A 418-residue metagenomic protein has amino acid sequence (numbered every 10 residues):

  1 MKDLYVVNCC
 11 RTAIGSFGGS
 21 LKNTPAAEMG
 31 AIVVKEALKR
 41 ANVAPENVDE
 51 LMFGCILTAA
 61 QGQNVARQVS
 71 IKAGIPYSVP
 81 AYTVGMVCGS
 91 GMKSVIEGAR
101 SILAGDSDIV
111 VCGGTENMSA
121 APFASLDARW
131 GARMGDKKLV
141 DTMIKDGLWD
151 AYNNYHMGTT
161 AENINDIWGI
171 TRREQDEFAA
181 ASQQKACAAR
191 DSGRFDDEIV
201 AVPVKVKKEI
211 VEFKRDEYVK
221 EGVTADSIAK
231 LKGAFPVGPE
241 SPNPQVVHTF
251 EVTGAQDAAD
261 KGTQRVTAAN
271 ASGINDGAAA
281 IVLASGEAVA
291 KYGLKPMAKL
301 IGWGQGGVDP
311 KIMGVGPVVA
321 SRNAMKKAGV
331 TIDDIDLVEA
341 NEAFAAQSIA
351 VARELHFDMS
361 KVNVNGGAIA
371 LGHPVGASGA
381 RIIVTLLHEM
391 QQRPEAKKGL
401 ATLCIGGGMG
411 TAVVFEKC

Functional and structural regions predicted by a protein language model:
M1-Q61, V65-A73, Y77-P80, T160-R172 (+4 more regions): Conserved active-site "lid/cap" helical segment
C10-T12, K22-I32, R40, E174-G286 (+3 more regions): N-terminal extracellular/periplasmic Venus flytrap/periplasmic-binding protein-like
T12-L38, L57-A59, Y82-A99, S119 (+8 more regions): Active-site pocket-shaping loop/turn-to-helix segments
T24, C55-V110, Y152-T159, G222 (+4 more regions): Conserved catalytic cysteine-centered active-site region of acyl-thioester-dependent Claisen-condensing enzymes
E46-G54, P80-G85, V110-T115, D176-A181 (+5 more regions): Beta-strand segments within the central parallel beta-sheet cores of soluble alpha/beta enzyme folds
I109-I164: Flexible glycine-/small-residue-enriched beta->alpha junction loops that bind anionic phosphate/pyrophosphate groups
T160-E162, V206, I301-A370: Active-site pocket-lining segment
